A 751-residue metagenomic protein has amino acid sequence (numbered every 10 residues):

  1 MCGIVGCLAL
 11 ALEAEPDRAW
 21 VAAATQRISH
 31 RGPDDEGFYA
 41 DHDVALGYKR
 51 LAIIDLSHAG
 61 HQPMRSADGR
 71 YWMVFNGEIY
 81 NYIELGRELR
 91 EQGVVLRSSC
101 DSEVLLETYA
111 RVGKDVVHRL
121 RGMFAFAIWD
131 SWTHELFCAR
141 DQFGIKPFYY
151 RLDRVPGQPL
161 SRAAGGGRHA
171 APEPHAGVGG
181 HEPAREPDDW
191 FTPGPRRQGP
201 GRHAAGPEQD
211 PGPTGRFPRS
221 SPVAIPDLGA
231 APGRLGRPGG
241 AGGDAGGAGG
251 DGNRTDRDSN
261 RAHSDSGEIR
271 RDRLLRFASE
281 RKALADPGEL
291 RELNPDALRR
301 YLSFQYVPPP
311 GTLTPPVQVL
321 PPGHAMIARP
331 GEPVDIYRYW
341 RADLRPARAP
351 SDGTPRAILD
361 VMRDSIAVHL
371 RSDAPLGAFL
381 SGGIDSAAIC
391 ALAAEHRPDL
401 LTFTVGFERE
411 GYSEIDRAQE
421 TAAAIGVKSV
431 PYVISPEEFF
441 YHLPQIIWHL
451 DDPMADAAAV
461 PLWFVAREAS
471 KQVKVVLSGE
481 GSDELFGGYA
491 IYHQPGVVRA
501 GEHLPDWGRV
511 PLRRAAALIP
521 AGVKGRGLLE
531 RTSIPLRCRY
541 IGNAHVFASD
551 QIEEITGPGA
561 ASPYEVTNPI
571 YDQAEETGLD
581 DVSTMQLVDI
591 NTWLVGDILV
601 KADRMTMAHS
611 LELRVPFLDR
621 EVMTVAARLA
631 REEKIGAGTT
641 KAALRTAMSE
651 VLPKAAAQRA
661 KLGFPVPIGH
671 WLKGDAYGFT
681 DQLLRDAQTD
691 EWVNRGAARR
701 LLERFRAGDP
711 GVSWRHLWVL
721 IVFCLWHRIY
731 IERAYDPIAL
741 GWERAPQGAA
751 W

Functional and structural regions predicted by a protein language model:
M1, D286-E289, P315-P322, E332-P333 (+5 more regions): Adenosyl-5′-phosphate
M1-G247, G252-L450, L462, A466 (+6 more regions): Cysteine-centered catalytic environments shared across enzyme families
E36, H134, F148, S386-I389 (+5 more regions): General alpha-helical segment detector with a strong preference for membrane-spanning helices and helix-boundary regions
F38, M64, L96, V317-L320 (+7 more regions): Short clusters of hydrophobic/aromatic residues that line enzyme substrate/ligand-binding pockets
G93-L96, D452, F705-P710: A short glycine/serine-rich beta->alpha loop
M123, A127, M454-A466, L504-P511 (+2 more regions): Short, basic, helix/turn surface patches
Q142, D153-R154, W463-V523, E576 (+2 more regions): Active-site adenylate/phosphate-handling loop in enzymes that bind or generate adenylated species
P444-W448, S470, Y492-Q494, W671-K673: Short low-complexity, flexible loop/linker segments enriched in glycine and/or proline with clustered acidic
